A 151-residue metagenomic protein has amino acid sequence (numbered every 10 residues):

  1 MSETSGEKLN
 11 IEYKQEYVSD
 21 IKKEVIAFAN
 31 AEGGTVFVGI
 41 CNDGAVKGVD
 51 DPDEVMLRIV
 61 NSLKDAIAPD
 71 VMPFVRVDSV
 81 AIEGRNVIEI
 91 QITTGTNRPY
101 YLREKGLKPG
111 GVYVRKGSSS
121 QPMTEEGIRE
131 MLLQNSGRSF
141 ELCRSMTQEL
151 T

Functional and structural regions predicted by a protein language model:
M1-T151: Conserved N-terminal catalytic/coupling substructures associated with nucleotide/phosphate chemistry
